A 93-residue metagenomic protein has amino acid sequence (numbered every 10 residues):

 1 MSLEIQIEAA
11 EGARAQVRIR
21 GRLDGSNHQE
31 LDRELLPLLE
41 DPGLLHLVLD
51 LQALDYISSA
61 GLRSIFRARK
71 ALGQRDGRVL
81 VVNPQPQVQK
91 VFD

Functional and structural regions predicted by a protein language model:
M1-R18: Short beta-strand/loop segment at the start of cytosolic alpha/beta domains
R22-D93: Amphipathic alpha-helical interaction surfaces in cytosolic regulatory modules
